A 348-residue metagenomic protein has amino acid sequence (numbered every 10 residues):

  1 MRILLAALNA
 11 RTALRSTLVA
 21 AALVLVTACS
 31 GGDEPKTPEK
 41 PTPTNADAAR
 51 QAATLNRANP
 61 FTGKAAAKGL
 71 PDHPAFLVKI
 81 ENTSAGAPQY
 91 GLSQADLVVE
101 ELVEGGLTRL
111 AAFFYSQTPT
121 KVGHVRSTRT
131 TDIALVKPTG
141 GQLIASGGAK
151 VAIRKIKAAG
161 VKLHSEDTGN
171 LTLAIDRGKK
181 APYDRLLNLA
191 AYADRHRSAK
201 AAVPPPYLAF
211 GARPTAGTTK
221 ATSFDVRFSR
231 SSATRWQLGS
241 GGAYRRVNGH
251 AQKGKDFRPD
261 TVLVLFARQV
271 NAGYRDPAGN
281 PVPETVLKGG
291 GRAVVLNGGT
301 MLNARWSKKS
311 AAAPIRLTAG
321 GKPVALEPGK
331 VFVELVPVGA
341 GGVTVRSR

Functional and structural regions predicted by a protein language model:
M1-A21: N-terminal export and membrane-targeting signals
L25-A28: C-terminal motif of bacterial Sec signal peptides marking the signal peptidase cleavage site
S30-D33: Bacterial signal peptide processing site
E39-N56: Post-signal peptide N-terminal segment of mature Sec-exported envelope proteins
Q51, L55-A65, G69-A95, L107-A112 (+1 more regions): A surface/extracellular/periplasmic glyco- and lipid-processing/surface-interacting theme
E101: Change "in soluble alpha/beta enzymes" to "in soluble alpha/beta proteins
